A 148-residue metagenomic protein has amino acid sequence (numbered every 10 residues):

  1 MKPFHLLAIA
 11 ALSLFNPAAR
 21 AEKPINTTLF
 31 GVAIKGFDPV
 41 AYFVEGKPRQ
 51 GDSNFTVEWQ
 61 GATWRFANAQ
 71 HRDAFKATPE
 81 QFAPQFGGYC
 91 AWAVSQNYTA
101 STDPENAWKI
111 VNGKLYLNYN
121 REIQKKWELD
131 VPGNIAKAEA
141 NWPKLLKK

Functional and structural regions predicted by a protein language model:
M1-L7: Bacterial N-terminal signal peptides that target proteins for export
A8-L12: Hydrophobic helical h-region of N-terminal Sec-dependent signal peptides in bacterial secretory/periplasmic proteins
R20-K148: Charged, low-complexity intrinsically disordered segments
